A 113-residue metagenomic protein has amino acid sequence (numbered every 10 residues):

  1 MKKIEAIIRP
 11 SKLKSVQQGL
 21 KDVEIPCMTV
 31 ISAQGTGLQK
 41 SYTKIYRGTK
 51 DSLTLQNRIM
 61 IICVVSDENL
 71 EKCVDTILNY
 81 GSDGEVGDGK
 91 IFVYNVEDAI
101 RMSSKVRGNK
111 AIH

Functional and structural regions predicted by a protein language model:
M1-H113: Positively charged, small/polar-rich N-terminal and surface patches that mediate targeting and assembly and bind
